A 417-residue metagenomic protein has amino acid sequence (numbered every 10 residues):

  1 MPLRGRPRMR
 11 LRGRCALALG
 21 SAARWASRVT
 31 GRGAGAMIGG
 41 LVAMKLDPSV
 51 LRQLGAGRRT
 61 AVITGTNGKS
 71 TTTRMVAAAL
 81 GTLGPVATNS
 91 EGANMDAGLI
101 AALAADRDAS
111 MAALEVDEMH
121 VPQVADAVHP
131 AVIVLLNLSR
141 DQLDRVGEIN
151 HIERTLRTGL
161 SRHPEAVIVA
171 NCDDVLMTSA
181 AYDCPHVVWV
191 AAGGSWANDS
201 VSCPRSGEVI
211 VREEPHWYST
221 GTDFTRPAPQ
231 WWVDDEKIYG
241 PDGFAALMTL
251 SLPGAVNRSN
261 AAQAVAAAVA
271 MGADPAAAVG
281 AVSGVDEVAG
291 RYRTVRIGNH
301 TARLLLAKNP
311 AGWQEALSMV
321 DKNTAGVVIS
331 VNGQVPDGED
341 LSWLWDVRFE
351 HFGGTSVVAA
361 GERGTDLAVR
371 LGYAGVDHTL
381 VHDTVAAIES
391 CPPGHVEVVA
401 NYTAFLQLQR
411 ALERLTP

Functional and structural regions predicted by a protein language model:
M1-G40, A56, V269-D274, G280-P417: ATP-dependent carboxylate-amine ligase
L3-M9, H186-A311: Adenine nucleotide phosphate-binding catalytic loops in nucleotide-utilizing enzymes
R4-W189, S202: Phosphate-binding loop of NTP-binding sites
S49-A78, T249-S251, A267-V269, V279 (+2 more regions): A short, flexible N-terminal coil/short beta segment enriched in small residues
V76, L80, L99-L103, A261-M271 (+1 more regions): Buried hydrophobic packing segments
E91-N94, N137-D141, A192-W196, N332-Q334 (+1 more regions): Short, acidic/turn-prone active-site loops that include or flank metal/cofactor- and phosphate-binding residues
L103, I149-N150, D199-I210, S390-E397: Short, surface-exposed amphipathic charged segments that create phosphate/polyanion-binding patches used for binding
E115, L136, V169, N260 (+3 more regions): Residue-level signal for inorganic ion chemistry
